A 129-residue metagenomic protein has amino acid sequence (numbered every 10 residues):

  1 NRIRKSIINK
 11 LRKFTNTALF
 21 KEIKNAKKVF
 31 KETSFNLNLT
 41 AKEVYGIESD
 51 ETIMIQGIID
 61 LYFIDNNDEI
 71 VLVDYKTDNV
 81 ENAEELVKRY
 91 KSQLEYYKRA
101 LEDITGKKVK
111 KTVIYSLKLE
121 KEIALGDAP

Functional and structural regions predicted by a protein language model:
N1-P129: Structural signature of nuclease core domains in nucleic-acid processing machines
